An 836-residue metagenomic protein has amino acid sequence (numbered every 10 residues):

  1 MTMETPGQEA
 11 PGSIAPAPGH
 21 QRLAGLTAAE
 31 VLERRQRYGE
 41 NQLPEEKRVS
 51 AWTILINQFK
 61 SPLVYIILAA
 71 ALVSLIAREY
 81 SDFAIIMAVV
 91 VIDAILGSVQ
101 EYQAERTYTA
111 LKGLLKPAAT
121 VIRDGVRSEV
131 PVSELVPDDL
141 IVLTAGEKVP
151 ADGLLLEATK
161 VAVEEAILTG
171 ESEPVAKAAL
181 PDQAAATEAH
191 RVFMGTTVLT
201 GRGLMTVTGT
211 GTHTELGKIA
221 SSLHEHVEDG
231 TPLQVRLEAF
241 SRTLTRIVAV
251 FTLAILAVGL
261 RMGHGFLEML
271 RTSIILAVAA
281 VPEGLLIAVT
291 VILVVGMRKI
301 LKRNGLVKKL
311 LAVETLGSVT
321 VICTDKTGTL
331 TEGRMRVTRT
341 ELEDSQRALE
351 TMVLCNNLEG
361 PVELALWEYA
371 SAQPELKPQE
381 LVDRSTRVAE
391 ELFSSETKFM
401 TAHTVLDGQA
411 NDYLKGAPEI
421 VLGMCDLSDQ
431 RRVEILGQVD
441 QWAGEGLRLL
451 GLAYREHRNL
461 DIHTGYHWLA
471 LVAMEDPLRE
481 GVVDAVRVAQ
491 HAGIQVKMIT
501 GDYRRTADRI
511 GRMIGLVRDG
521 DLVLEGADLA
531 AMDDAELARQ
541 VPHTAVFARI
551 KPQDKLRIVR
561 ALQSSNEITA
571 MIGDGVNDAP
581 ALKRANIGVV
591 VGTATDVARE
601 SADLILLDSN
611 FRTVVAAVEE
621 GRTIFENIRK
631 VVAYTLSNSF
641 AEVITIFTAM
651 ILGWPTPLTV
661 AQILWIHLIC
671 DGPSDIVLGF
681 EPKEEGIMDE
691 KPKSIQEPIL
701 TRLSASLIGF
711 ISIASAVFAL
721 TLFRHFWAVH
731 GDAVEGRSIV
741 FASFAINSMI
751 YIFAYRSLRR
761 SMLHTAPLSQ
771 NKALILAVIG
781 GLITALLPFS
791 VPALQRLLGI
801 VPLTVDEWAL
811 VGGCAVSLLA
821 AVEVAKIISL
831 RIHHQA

Functional and structural regions predicted by a protein language model:
T2-T5, E9-A10, E40-V121, R127-S128 (+2 more regions): Transmembrane helix-loop-helix hairpins at the membrane interface
E4-P6, A15, I85-A88, K116-V235 (+2 more regions): Cytosolic catalytic regions of P-type ion-transporting ATPases
G19, L23-G25, R34-L43, A94 (+4 more regions): Actuator/coupling domain of P-type ATPases
Y65-I85, T243-P282, V294-N304, F640-V660 (+3 more regions): Helix-interface capping motifs at the ends of transmembrane segments in multi-pass membrane proteins
A77, S81, I85-K116, R123 (+7 more regions): Hydrophobic alpha-helical transmembrane segments
I92, L96, V126, A179 (+14 more regions): Conserved beta-strand/loop elements of the cytosolic catalytic core of P-type E1-E2 ATPases, chiefly in the P-domain
F193-L199, T315-W468, M474, R487-V488 (+8 more regions): Cytosolic catalytic regions of ATP/NTP-dependent phosphoryl-transfer enzymes
I255, R518-M571, A585, V590-R760: Membrane-embedded transport module
